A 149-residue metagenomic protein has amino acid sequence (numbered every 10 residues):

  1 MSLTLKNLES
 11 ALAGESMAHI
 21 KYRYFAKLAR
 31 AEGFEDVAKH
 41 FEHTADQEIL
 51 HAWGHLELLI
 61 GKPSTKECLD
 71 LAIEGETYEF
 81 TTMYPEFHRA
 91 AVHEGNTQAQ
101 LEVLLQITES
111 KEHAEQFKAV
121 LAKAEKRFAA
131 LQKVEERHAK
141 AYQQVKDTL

Functional and structural regions predicted by a protein language model:
M1-L149: Non-heme di-metal
